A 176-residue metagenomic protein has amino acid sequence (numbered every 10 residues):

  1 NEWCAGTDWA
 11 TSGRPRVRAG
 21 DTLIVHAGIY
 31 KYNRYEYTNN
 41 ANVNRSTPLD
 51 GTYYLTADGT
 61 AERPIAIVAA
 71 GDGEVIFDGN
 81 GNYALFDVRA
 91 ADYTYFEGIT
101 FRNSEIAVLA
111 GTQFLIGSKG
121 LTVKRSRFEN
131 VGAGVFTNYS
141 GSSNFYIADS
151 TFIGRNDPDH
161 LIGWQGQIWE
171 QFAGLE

Functional and structural regions predicted by a protein language model:
N1-S12, R16-A19, A27-K31: Right-handed parallel beta-helix/beta-solenoid
T7-W9, P48-Y54, A148-T151: Short, well-ordered amphipathic alpha-helices
P15, P48-T60, A84-A90, I106-G117 (+2 more regions): Glycine-rich beta-solenoid repeat tracts in large extracellular/virion proteins
R18, I29-T47, T52-A107, N156: Right-handed parallel beta-helix/beta-spiral solenoid domain characteristic of secreted/periplasmic
T22, H26, P64, A70-E74 (+3 more regions): Right-handed parallel beta-helix
